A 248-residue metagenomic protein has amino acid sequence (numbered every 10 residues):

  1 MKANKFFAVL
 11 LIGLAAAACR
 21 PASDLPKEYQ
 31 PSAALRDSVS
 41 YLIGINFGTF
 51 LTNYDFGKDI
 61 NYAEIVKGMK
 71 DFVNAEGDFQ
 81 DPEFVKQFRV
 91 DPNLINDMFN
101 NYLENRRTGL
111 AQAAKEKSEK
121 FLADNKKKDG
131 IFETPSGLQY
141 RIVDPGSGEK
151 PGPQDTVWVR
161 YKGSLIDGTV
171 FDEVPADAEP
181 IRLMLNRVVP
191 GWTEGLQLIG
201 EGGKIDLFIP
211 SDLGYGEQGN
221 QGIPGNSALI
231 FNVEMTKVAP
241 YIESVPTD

Functional and structural regions predicted by a protein language model:
A3-F6, C19-D248: Cross-family detector of peptidyl-prolyl cis-trans isomerase
A8-A16: Bacterial N-terminal signal peptides
